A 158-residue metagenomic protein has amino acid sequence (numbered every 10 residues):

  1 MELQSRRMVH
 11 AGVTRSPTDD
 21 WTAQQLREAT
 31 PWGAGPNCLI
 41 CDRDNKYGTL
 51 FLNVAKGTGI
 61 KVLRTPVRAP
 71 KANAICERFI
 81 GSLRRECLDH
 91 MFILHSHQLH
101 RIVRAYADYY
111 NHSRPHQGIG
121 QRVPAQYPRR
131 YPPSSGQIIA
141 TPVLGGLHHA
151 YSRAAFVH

Functional and structural regions predicted by a protein language model:
M1-H158: Charged DNA-binding/catalytic regions of mobile-element recombinases
